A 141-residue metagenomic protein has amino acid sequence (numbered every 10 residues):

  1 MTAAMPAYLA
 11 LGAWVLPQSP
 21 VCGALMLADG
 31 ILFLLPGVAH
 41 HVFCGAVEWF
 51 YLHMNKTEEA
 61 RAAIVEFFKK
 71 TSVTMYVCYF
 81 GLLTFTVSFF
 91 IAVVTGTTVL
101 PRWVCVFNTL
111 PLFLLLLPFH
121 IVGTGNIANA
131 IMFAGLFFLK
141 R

Functional and structural regions predicted by a protein language model:
M1-R141: Hydrophobic, aromatic-enriched alpha-helical segments typical of multi-pass transmembrane helices
